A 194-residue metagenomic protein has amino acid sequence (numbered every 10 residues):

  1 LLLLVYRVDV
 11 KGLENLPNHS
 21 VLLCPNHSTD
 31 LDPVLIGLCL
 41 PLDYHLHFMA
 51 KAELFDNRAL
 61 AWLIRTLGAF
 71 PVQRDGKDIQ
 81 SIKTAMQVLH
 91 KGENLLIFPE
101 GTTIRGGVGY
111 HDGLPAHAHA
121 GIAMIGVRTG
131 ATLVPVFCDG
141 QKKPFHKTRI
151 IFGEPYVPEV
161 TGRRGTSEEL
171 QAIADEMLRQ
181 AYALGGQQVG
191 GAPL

Functional and structural regions predicted by a protein language model:
L1, P41, L63-I64, V88 (+1 more regions): A generic structural signal for well-ordered alpha-helical segments
L1-L4, P25, P71-D75, H111-G113: Short, flexible loop segments at the rims of nucleotide/cofactor-binding pockets, characterized by
L1-S20: A short, well-structured juxtamembrane/interface segment
V5-D9, G76-S81: Glycine-rich, highly charged phosphate/nucleotide-binding loops
G12, A50-K51, G68, F98-E100 (+1 more regions): A secondary-structure boundary/capping signal
N15-G76, T84: Catalytic core of membrane glycerolipid acyltransferases/transacylases, capturing the structured, soluble-facing
S81-L194: Non-catalytic C-terminal accessory region of glycerolipid acyltransferases and related lyso-lipid remodeling enzymes
